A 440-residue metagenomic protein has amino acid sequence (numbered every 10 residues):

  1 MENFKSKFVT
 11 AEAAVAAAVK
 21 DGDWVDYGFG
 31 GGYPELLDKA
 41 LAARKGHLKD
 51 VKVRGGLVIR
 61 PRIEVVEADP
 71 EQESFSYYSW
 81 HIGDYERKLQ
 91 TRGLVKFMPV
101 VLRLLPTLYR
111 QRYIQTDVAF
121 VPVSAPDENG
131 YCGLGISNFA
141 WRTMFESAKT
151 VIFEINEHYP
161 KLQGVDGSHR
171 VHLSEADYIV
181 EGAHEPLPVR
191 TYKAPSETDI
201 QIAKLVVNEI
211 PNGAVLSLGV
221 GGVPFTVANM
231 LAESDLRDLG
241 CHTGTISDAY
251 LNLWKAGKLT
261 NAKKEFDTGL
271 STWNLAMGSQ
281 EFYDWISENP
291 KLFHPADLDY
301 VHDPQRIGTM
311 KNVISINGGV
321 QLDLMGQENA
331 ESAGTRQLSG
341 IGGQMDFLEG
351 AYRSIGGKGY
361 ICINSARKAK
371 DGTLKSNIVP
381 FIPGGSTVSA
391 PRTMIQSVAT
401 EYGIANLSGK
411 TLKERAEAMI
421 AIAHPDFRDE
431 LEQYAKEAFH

Functional and structural regions predicted by a protein language model:
M1-H440: Conserved alpha/beta enzyme-core scaffold
